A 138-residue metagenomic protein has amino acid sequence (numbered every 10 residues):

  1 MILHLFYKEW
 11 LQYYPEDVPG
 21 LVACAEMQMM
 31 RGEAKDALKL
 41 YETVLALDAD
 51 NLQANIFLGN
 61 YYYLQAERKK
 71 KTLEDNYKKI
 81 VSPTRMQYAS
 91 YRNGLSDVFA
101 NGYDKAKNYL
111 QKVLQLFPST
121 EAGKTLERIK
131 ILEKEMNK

Functional and structural regions predicted by a protein language model:
E9-W10, T43-V44, V113: Canonical positions in the second alpha-helix
D17, N51, S119-E121: Residue-level recognition of tetratricopeptide repeat
A23, F57, T125-R128: Canonical tetratricopeptide repeat
Q28, Y62, K69, K130-E133: Residue at a conserved register position within TPR or TPR-like alpha-solenoid repeats
L64-Y109: Short coil/linker segments at helix-helix boundaries
